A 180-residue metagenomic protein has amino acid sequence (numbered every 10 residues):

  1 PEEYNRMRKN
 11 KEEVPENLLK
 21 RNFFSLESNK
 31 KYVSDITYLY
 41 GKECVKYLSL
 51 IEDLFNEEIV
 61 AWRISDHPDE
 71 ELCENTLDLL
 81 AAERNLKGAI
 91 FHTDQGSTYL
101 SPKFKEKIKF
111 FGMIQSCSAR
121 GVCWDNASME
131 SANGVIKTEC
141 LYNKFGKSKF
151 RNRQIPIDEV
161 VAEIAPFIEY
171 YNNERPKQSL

Functional and structural regions predicted by a protein language model:
P1-E27, V122: Basic, flexible linker segments flanking DNA-binding modules in nucleic acid-interacting mobile-element proteins
E2, A162, P166-L180: Charged, gly/pro-enriched flexible loop segments at helix/strand junctions
R6-N10, T93-Q95, S101-K105, Q115-L141 (+1 more regions): RNase H-like two-metal-ion nuclease catalytic core shared by retroviral integrases and related mobile-element nucleases
L19, D35, I51, E57 (+8 more regions): Mobile genetic element proteins and their domesticated derivatives, centered on retroelements and DNA transposons
R21, S25-V60, D66-H67: An active-site-proximal beta-strand-loop segment
C44, W62-R84: Active-site beta-loop-alpha junctions of metal-dependent nucleic acid enzymes, especially the RNase H-like/DDE
N56-W62, Q115-C117, Y142-K144: Short small-residue beta-strand/loop micro-motif enriched in glycine and branched aliphatics
N143-E163: Short, charged, surface-exposed loops that flank catalytic or proteolytic processing sites
